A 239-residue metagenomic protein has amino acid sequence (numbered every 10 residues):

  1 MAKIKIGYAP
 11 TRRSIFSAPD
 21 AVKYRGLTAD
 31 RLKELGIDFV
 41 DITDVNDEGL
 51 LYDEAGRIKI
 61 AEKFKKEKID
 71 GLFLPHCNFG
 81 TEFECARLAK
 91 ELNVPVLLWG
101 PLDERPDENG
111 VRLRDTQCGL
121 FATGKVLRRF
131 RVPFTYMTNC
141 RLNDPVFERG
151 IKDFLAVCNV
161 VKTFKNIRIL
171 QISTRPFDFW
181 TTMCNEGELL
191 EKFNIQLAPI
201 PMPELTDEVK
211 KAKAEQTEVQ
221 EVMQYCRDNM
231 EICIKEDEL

Functional and structural regions predicted by a protein language model:
M1-L239: An N-terminal assembly and electron-transfer interface module characteristic of large anaerobic redox and radical
